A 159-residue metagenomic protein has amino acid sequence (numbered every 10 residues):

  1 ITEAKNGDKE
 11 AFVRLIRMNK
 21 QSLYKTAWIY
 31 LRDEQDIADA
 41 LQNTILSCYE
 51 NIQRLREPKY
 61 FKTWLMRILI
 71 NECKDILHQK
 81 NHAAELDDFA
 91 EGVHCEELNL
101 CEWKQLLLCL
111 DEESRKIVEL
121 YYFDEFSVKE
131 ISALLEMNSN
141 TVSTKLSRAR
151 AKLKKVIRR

Functional and structural regions predicted by a protein language model:
K5, R32, N43-Y60, K80-N81: Sigma70-family region 2
K5-R14, Y24-N43, L134, S139 (+1 more regions): Short, charged helix-capping/linker segments at alpha-helix termini
K20, Y24, I45, D111 (+2 more regions): C-terminal flanking helix
K25, D39-L46, E50, K59-N71: Structural recognition of an alpha-helix C-terminal capping motif at a helix-to-coil junction
E50-R56, R67-L86, R148: Arg/Lys-rich amphipathic alpha helix in sigma70-family domain 2
I70, K74, F123, K129 (+1 more regions): DNA-recognition helix of helix-turn-helix
D75, Q79-L108, S127: Internal acidic/polar
I117-Y121: A short pre-motif secondary-structure segment
